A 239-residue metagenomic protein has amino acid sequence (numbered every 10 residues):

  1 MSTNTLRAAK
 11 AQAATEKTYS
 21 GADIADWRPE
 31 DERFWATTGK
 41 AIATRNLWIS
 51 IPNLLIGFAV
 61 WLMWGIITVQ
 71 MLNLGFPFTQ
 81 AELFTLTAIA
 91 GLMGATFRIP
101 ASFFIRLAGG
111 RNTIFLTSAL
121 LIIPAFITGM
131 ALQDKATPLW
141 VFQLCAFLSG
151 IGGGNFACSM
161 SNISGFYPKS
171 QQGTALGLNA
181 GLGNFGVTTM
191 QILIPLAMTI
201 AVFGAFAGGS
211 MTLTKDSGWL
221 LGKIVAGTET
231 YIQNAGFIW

Functional and structural regions predicted by a protein language model:
S2-A59: Cytosolic juxtamembrane N-terminal segment immediately preceding the first transmembrane helix of multi-pass
R45-F76, M190-I194: Extracytoplasmic
T85-F103: Central cavity-lining transmembrane alpha-helices of secondary-active solute carriers, predominantly the Major
A119-K135: C-terminal ends and interior cores of transmembrane alpha-helices in multi-pass membrane transporters/permeases
P124, P138-G154: Hydrophobic core of transmembrane alpha-helices in multi-pass small-molecule transporters, especially MFS/SLC-type
G153, G173-F203: Glycine-rich segments within core transmembrane alpha-helices of 12-TM secondary carriers
G154-P168, L176: Intracellular juxtamembrane helix-capping segments at the cytosolic ends of symmetry-related transmembrane helices
G209-D216, L220, E229-W239: Symmetry-related core transmembrane helices of the 12-TM Major Facilitator Superfamily/SLC fold
